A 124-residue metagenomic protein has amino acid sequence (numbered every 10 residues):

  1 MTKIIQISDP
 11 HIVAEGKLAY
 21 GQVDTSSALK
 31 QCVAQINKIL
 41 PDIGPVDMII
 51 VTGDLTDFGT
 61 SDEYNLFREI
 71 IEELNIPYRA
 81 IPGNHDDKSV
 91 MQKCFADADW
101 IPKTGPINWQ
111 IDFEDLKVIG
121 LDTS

Functional and structural regions predicted by a protein language model:
M1-L66: N-terminal active-site segment of His-dependent metallophosphoesterases
S61-S124: Extended active-site neighborhood of metal-dependent phosphoesterases/phosphodiesterases
